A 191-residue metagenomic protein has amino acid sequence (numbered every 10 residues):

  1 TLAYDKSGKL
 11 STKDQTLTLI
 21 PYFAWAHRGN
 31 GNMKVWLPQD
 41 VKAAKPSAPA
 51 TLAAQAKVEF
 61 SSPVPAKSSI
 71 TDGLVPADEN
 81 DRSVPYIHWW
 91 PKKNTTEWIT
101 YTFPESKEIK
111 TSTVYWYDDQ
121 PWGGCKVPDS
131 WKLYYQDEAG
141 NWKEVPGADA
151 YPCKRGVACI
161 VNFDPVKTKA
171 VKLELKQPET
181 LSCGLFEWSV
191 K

Functional and structural regions predicted by a protein language model:
T1-A50, A54, E59, T111 (+1 more regions): Carbohydrate-active catalytic/glycan-binding domains of CAZyme proteins, especially the secreted or lumenal ectodomains
T12-D14, E144-A148: Blade-edge beta-strand/turn elements of extracellular beta-propeller and related beta-sheet repeat scaffolds
K13, L52, S62-P63, D72 (+2 more regions): N-terminal compositionally biased, intrinsically disordered segments and leader/signal-like regions
F23, S68-S69, G156-A158: Short, solvent-exposed polar/charged micro-motifs at secondary-structure junctions
P46-D81: Glycan-recognition and processing domains
N80-P146, R155-K191: Aromatic, loop-rich ligand-recognition surfaces of beta-strand-rich domains
